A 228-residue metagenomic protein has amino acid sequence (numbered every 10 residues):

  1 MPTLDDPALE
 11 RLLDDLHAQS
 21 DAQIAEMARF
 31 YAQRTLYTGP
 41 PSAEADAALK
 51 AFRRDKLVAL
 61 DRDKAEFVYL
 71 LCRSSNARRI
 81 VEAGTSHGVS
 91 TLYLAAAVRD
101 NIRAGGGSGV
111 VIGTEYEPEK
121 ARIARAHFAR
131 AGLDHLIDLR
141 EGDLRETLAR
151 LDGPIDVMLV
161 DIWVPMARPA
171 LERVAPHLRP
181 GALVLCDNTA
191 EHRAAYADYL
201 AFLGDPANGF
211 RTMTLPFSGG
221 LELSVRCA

Functional and structural regions predicted by a protein language model:
M1-V157, V164-L185, A190-A228: A short alpha-helical cap/connector motif
